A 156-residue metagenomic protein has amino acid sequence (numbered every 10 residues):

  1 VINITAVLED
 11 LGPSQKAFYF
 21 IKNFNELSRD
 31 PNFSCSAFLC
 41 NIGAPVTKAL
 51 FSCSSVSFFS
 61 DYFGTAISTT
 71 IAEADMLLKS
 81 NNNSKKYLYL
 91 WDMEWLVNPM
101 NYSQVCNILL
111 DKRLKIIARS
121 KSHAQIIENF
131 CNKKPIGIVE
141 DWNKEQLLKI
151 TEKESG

Functional and structural regions predicted by a protein language model:
V1-Y62, K144-G156: N-terminal pre-catalytic "stem/leader" segment of glycosyltransferase-like enzymes
I2, F33, G64, S84-K85 (+2 more regions): A structural micro-motif
Y19-N23, M76-N81, N101-I108, I126 (+2 more regions): A short acidic, amphipathic alpha-helical/loop segment
S34-C40, L90, I117-R119: Short internal beta-strands
G43-D111: Extended catalytic core of nucleotide-activated donor transferases of GT-like folds
M76-L77, R113-P135: A short, active-site helix/loop in glycosyltransferases that binds the activated sugar's phosphate group
K85-W91, K134-D141: Short hydrophobic/aromatic-enriched beta-strand-loop microsegments
M93-W95, I138-K149: Short beta-strand->alpha-helix junction loop in the catalytic core of nucleotide-activated group-transfer enzymes
